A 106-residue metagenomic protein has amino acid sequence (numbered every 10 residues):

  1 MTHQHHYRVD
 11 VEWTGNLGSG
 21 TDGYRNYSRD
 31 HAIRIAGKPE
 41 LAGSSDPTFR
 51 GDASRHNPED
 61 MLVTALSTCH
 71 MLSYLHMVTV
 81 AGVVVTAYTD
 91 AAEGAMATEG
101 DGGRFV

Functional and structural regions predicted by a protein language model:
M1-T64, L75-V106: Extended beta-strand/beta-hairpin segments
